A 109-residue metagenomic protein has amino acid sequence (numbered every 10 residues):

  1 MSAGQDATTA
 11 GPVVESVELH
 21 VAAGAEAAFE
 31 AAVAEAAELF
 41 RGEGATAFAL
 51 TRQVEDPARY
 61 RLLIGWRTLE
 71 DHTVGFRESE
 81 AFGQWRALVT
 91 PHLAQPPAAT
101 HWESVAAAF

Functional and structural regions predicted by a protein language model:
M1-V13, A47-A58, R86-F109: Glycine-rich beta-strand-turn "strand-cap" elements at beta-sheet edges
G11-P12, A27, E43-G44, R61: Short, flexible segments with low predicted structural confidence
V13-H20, A49-R77: Short, well-ordered beta-strand segments in beta-rich or mixed alpha/beta enzyme and ligand-binding folds
H20-A31: Short, surface-exposed ligand-recognition loops at beta-strand->loop->(often short) alpha-helix junctions that present
A22-G24, L69, S104: Generic structural motif
A27, E70-H72, A107: Residue-level signal for secondary-structure boundary sites
E38-T46, G65-A98: An amphipathic, aromatic/His-enriched active-site/gating alpha helix that lines ligand/cofactor pockets
